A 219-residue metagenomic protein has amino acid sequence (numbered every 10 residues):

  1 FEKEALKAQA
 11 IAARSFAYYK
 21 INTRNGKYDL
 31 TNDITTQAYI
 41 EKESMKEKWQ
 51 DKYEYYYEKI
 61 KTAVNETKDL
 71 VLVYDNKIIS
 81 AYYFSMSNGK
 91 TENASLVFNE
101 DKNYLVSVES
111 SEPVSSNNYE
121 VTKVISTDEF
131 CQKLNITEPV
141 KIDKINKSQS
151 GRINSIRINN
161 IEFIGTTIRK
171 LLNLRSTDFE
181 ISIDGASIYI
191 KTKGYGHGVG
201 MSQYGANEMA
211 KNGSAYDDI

Functional and structural regions predicted by a protein language model:
F1-I219: Conserved, single-site charged/polar hotspot
